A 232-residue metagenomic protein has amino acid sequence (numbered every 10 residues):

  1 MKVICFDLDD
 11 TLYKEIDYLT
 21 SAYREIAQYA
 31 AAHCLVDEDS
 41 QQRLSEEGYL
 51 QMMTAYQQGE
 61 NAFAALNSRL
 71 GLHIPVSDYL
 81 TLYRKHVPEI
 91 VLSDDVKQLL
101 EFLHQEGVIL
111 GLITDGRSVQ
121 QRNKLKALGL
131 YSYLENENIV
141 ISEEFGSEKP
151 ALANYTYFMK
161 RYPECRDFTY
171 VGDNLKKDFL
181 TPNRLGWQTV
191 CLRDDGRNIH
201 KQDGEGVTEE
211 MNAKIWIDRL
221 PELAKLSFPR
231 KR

Functional and structural regions predicted by a protein language model:
M1-R43: Active-site neighborhood of HAD-like aspartate-dependent phosphohydrolases
K2, E101, R117-R232: Asp-based, Mg2+/Mn2+-dependent phosphohydrolase catalytic module
A22-A27, L80-R84, Q121: Hydrophobic alpha-helical core bundles mediating ligand binding, dimerization, or RNAP-core interactions
H33-D37, L72, G129-L134: Short helix-capping segments at alpha-helix termini
Y49-L82: A metal-dependent, Asp-based hydrolase signature
L72, V108, W187: Short glycine/serine/threonine/alanine-rich loop segments
R84-L112, L152: Short, acidic loop-to-helix structural element flanking the phosphoryl-transfer center in phosphate-processing enzymes
